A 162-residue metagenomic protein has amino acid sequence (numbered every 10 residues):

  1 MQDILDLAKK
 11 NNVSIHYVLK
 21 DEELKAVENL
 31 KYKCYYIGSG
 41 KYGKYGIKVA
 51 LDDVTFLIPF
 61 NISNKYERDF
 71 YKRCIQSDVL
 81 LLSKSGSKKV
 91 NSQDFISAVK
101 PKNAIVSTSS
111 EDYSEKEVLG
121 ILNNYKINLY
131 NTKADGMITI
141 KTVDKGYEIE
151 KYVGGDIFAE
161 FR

Functional and structural regions predicted by a protein language model:
M1-R162: Non-globular, low-confidence helical/coil segments that flank catalytic cores
